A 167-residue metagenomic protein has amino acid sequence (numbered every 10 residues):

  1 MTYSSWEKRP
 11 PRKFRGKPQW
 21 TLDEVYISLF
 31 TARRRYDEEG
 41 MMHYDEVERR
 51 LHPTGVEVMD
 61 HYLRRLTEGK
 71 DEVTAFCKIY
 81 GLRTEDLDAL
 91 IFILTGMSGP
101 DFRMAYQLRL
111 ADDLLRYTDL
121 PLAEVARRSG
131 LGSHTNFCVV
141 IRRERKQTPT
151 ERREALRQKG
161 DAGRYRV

Functional and structural regions predicted by a protein language model:
M1-D86, F92-L94, S98, L115-V139 (+2 more regions): Alpha-helical bundle regulatory/interaction domains
L51-G55, R103-L108: Generic hydrophobic, amphipathic alpha-helix propensity
